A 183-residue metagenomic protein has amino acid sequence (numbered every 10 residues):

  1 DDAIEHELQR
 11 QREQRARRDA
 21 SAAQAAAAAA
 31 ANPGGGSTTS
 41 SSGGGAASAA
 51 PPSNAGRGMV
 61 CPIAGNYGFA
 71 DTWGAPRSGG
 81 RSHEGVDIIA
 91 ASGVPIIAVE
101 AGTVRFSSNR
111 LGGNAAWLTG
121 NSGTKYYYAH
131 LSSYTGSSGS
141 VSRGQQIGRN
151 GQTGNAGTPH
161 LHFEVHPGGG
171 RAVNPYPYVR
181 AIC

Functional and structural regions predicted by a protein language model:
D1-A49: Alpha-helical oligomerization segments with coiled-coil/rod-like character
G45-N66: Intrinsic low-complexity, intrinsically disordered segments
P62-I63, A70, P175: Proline-centered structural pivot motif
Y67-E100, N114: Short glycine/threonine/proline-enriched tight-turn/helix- or strand-capping micro-motif at secondary-structure
F69, I96-A98, G102-V104, S138-T153: A structural signal for short beta-strand/turn segments enriched in small hydrophobics and glycine
D71, A90, F106, H130-S133 (+1 more regions): A residue-level detector for short acidic-glycine micro-motifs
D87, A116-T119, S140-C183: Conserved, short, structured surface segments that act as functional micro-motifs
A98-T135, A156-V165: Zn2+-dependent peptidoglycan hydrolase active-site motif and core
